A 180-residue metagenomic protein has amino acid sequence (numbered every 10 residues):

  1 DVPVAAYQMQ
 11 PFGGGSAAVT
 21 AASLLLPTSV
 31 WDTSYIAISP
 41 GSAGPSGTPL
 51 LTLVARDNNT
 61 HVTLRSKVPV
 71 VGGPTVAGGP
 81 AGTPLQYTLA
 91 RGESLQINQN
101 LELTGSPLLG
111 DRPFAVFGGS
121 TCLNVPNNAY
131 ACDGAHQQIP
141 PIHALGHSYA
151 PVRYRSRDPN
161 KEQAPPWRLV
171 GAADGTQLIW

Functional and structural regions predicted by a protein language model:
V2-G105, L109-W180: Conserved functional hotspot residues at active sites or interaction interfaces
